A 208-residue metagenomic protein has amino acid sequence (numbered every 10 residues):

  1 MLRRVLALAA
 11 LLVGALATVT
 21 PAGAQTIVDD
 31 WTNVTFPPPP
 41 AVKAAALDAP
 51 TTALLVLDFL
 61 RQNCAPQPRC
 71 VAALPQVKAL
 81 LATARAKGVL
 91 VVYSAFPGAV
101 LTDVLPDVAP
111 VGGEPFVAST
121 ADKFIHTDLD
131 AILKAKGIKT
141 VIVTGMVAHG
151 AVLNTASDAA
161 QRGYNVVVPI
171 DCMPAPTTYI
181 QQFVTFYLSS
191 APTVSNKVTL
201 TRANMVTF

Functional and structural regions predicted by a protein language model:
M1-R4: Positively charged n-region of N-terminal signal peptides that target proteins for export
A7-A17: Bacterial N-terminal signal peptides
A24-T51, A86, G98-F208: Active-site-adjacent betaalpha module
L55-L57: Short hydrophobic beta-strand that contains or immediately precedes a catalytic carboxylate
F59, Y93-F96, I170: A cross-domain feature marking catalytic cores of carbohydrate-active enzymes and several ubiquitous metabolic/repair
L60-A65: Short acidic, Gly/Ser-rich segments with clustered Asp/Glu that frequently serve as metal-coordination loops in enzyme
Q67-A84: …and closely analogous acidic/polar surface helices at protein-protein or active-site interfaces in A-domain-like
L81-A99: Von Willebrand factor
